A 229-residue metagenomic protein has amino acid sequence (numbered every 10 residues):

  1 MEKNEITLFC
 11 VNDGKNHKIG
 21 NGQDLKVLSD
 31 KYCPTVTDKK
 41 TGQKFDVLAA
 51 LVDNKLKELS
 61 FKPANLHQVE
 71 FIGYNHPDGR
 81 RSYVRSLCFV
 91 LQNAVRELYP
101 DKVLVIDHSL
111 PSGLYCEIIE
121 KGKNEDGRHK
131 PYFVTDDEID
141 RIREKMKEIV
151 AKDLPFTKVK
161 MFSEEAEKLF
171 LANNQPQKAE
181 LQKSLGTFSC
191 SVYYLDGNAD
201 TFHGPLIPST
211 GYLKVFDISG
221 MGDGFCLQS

Functional and structural regions predicted by a protein language model:
M1-C88, N93, Y99-L110, K121: Ubiquitin-like/PB1-type beta-grasp interaction modules and other compact soluble beta-rich domains
D46-A49, F61-R81, A94, V103-S229: Auxiliary tRNA-acceptor-end handling modules of aminoacyl-tRNA synthetases
